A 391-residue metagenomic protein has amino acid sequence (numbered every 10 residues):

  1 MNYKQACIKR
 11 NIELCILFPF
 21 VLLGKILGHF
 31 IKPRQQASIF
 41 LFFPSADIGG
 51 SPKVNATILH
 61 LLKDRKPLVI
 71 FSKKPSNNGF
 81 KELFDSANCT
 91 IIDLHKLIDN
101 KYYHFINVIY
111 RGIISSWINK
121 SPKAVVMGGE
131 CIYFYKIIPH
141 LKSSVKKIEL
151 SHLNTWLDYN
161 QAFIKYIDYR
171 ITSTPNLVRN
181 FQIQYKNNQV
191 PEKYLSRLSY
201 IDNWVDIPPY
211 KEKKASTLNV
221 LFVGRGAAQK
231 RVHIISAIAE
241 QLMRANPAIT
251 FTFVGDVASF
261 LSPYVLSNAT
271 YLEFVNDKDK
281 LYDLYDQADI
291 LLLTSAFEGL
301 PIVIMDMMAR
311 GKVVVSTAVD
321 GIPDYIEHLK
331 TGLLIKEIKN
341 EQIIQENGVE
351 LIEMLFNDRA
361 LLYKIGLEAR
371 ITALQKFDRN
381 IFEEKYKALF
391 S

Functional and structural regions predicted by a protein language model:
E13, F18, H29-Q35, S45-I48 (+3 more regions): N-terminal strand-loop element at the rim of the active site of nucleotide-sugar-dependent glycosyltransferases
G50-T57, A227-Q241: A conserved mid-protein helix/loop that constitutes part of the nucleotide-sugar donor-binding site
I91, F260-D279: Nucleotide-activated donor-binding/catalytic signature segment of Leloir-type glycosyltransferases, i.e., the conserved
I137, L157-N160, D168-S196: A short, active-site helix/loop in glycosyltransferases that binds the activated sugar's phosphate group
D283-A288: Short alpha-helical donor nucleotide-sugar binding micro-motif in glycosyltransferases
A296: Aromatic "clamp/platform" in nucleotide-sugar-dependent glycosyltransferases that forms part of the donor/acceptor
V313-S316, I326: Short hydrophobic beta-strand element within catalytic cores of glycosyltransferases and related nucleotide-activated
P323-I352: Change "using UDP/GDP/dTDP sugars" to "using nucleotide sugars
